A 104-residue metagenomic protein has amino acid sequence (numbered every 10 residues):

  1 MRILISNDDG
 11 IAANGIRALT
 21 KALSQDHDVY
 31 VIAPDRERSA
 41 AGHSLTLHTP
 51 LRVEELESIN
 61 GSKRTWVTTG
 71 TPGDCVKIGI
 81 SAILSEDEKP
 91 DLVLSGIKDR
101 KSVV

Functional and structural regions predicted by a protein language model:
R2-S6, N14-K89: A cross-family phosphate/adenosyl-ligand binding-site feature
D9: Active-site metal-binding loops of divalent metal-dependent hydrolases
L92: Short, Asp-centered acidic motifs that coordinate Mg2+ and/or phosphate in catalytic or ligand-binding sites
D99: Glycine-rich, Arg-bearing micro-motifs that act as flexible, cationic patches
V103-V104: Conserved small/polar residues in nucleotide/adenosyl-binding loops
